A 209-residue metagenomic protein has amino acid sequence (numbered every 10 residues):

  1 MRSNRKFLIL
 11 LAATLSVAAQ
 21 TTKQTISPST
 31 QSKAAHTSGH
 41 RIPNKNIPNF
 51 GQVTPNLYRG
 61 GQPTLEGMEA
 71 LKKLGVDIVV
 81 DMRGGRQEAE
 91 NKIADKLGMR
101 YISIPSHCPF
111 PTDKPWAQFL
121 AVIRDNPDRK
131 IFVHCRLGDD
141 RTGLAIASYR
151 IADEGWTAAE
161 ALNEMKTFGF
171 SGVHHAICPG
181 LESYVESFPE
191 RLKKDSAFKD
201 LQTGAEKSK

Functional and structural regions predicted by a protein language model:
M1-L8: Bacterial N-terminal signal peptides that target proteins for export
R2, L15-I131, L144-K209: Cys-dependent protein tyrosine phosphatase-like superfamily
L8-S16: Bacterial N-terminal signal peptides
C135: Short cysteine clusters
G138: Substrate/cofactor-recognition hotspot
R141: Conserved lysine of the Walker
